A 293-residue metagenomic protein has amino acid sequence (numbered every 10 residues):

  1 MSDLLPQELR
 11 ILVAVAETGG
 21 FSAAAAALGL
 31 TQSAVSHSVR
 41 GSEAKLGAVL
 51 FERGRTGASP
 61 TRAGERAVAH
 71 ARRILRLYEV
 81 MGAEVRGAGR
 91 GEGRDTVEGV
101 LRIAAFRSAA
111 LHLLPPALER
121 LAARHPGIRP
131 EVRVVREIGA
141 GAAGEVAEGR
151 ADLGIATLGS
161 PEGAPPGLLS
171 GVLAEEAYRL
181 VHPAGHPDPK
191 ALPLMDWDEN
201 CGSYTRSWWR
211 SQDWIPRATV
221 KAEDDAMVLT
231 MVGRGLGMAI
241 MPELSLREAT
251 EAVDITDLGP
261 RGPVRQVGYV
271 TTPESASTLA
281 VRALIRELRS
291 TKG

Functional and structural regions predicted by a protein language model:
V13-T31: Short helix-boundary/capping micro-motifs
F21, E43-E65: A short LG(V/I)-centered, amphipathic sequence patch enriched for acidic residue(s) preceding the LG motif
K45-L46, A67-R94: Alpha-helical linker/hinge and terminal dimerization helices associated with HTH transcriptional regulators
E98-P161: Central regulatory/effector-binding core of bacterial HTH transcription factors
V135-L192, S245, T250: Acidic, Gly/Pro-rich loop/turn segments at junctions of secondary structure
I155-P165, A226-I255, R261: A ligand-binding cleft/hinge motif common to bilobed small-molecule-binding domains
T157, L192-R217, S277-I285: Secondary-structure junction motif
P187-D188, L236, D254-G293: A late-sequence structural motif
